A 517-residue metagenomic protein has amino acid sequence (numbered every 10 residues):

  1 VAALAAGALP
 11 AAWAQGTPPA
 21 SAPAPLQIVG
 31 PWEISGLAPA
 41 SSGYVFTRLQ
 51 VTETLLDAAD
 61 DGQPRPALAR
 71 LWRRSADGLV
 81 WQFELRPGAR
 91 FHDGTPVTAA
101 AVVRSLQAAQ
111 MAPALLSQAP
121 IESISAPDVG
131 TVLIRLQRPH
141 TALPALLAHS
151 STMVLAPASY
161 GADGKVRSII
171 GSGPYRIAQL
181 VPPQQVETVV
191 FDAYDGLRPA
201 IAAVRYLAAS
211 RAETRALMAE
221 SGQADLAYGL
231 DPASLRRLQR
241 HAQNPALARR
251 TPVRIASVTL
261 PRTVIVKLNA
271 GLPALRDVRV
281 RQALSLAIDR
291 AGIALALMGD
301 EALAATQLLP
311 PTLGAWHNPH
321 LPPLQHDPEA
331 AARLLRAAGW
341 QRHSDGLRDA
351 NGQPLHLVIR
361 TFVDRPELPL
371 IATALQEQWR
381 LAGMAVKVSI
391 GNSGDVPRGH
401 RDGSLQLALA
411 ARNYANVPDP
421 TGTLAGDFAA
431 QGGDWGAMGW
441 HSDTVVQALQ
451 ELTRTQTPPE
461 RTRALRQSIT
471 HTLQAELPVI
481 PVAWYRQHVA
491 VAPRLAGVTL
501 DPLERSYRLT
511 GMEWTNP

Functional and structural regions predicted by a protein language model:
V29-A76, E84, R104-Q107, S168-G171: N-terminal lobe/hinge region of extracytoplasmic solute-binding protein
G30-R48, L68-R70, T95, L143-T152 (+5 more regions): A structural "hinge/loop" feature
Q63, L147-P199, A203, E213 (+2 more regions): Gly/Pro-rich hinge or "lid" segments in bacterial periplasmic/extracellular proteins
R70-P113, P127, L133, M218-S221 (+1 more regions): Aromatic- and charge-enriched surface segment that lines or borders ligand/interaction sites
E84, L115-A158: Surface-exposed binding/hinge segments that line and control ligand-binding clefts or catalytic entry sites
T98-S105, V129-R135, G173-P174, I201-A203 (+6 more regions): Alpha-helical secondary-structure segments
V181, V190, S285-P319, D327 (+2 more regions): Detector for C-terminal structural segments
D192-Q239, T373-Q376, A385-K387, N392: Ligand-site clamp/hinge motif
